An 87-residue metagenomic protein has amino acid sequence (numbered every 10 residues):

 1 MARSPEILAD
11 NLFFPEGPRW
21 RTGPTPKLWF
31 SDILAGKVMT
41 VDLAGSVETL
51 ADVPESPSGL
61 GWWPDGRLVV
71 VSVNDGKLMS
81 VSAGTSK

Functional and structural regions predicted by a protein language model:
M1-K87: Sequence-structural signature of mature extracellular/luminal beta-sheet repeat domains, prominently beta-propellers
